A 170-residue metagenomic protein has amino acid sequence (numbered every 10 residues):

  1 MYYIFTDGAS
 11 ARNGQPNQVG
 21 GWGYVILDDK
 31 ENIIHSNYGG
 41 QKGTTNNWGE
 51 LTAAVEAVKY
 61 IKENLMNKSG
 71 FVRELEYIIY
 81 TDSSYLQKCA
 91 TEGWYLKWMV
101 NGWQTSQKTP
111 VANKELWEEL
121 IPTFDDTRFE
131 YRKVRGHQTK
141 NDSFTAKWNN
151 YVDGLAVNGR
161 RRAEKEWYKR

Functional and structural regions predicted by a protein language model:
M1-W48, T52, Y60, K147-R170: RNase H-like nuclease fold core
A9-Q15, V55-W148: RNase H catalytic domain
